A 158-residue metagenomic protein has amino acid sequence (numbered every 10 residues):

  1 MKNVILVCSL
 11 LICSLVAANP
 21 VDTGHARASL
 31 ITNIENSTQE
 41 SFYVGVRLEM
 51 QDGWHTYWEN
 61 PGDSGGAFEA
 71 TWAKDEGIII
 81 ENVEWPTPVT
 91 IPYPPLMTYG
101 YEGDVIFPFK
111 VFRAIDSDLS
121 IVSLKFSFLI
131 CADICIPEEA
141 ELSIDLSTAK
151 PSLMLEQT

Functional and structural regions predicted by a protein language model:
M1-V4: Positively charged n-region of N-terminal signal peptides that target proteins for export
S9-A18: Hydrophobic h-region of N-terminal signal peptides that target proteins for export in Gram-negative bacteria
A17-T158: Extracellular/lumen-exposed scaffold segments
